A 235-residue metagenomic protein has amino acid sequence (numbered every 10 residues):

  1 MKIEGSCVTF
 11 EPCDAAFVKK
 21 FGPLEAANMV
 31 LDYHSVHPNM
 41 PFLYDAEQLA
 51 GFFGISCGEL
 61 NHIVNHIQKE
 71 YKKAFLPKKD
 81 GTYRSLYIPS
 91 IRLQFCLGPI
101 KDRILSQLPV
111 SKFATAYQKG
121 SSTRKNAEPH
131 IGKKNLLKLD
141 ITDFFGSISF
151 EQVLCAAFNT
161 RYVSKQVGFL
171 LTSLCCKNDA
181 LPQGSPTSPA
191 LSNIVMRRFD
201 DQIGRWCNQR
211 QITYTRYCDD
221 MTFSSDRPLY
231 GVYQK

Functional and structural regions predicted by a protein language model:
M1-K72: Non-catalytic, polymerase-adjacent accessory regions of viral genome-replication enzymes
P41-Y44, I55, E59, Y71 (+3 more regions): Generic alpha-helix structural propensity
L43-G58, D102-I104, L108-P109, Q152-A157: N-terminal low-complexity, intrinsically disordered segments
L60-K79, Y162, Q166-T172: Reverse-transcriptase-like RNA-dependent polymerase core
E70-Y71, S121-T123, W206-R210: Short amphipathic beta-strand starts and helix->beta connectors
A74-L97, T115-A116, K138, S173-S192: Short, conserved non-catalytic motifs in the polymerase core
L93-K138, D143: Active-site-proximal segment of RNA-dependent polymerases
P129-C218, T222-K235: Conserved polymerase palm-domain catalytic core
